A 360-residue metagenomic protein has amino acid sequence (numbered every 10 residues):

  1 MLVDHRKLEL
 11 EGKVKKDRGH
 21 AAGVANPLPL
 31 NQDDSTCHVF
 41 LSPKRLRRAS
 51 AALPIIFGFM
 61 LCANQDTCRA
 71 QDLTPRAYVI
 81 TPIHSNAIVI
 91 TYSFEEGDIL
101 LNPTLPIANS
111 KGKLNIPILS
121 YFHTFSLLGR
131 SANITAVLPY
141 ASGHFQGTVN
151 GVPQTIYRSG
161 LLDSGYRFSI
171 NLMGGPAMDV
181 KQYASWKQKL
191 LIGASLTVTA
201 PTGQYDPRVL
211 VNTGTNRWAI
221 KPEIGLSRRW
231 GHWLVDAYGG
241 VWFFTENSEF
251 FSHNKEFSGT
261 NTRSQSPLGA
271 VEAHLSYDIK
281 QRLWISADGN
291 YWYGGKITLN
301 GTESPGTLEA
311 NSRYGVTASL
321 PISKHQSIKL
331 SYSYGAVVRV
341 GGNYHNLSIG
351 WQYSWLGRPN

Functional and structural regions predicted by a protein language model:
I83, E95, S126-G129, A141 (+5 more regions): Outer-membrane beta-barrel channels and translocator barrels
H84, K111-L119, S159-Y166, L190 (+4 more regions): Residues that define the transmembrane beta-barrel architecture of outer-membrane proteins
N86-I88, A132-A136, Y166, L190-L196 (+7 more regions): Transmembrane beta-strands of outer-membrane beta-barrel proteins
I90-Y92, L119-H123, Y166-L172, L196 (+6 more regions): Residues on the lipid-exposed face of transmembrane beta-strands in outer-membrane beta-barrel proteins
Y92-D98, L138-H144, L172, V198-Q204 (+5 more regions): Transmembrane beta-strands of outer-membrane beta-barrel pores
E95-I116, P153-Q154, P207-G214: Surface-exposed strand-loop-strand hairpins of Gram-negative outer-membrane beta-barrel proteins
S142-S264, G306: Outer-membrane pore/translocation modules
E249, E256-N360: Outer membrane beta-barrel transmembrane domains
